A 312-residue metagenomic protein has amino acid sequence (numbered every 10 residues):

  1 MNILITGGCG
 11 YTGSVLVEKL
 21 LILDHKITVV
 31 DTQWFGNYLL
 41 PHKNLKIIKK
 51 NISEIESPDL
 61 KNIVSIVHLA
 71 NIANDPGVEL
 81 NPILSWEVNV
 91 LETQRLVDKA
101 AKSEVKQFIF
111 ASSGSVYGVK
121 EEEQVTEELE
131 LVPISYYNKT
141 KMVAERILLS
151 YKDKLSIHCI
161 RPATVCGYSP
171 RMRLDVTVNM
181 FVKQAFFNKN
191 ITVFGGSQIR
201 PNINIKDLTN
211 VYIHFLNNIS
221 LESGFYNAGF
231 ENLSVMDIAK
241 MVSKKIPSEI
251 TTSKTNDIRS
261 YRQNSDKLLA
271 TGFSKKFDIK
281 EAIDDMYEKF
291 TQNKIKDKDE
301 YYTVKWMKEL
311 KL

Functional and structural regions predicted by a protein language model:
I3-L23: N-terminal Rossmann NAD(P)H-binding glycine-rich loop of SDR-like oxidoreductase domains
T6, V30, I66-I72, F108-G114 (+1 more regions): SDR active-site strand-loop-helix element
K43-E54: Rossmann-fold cofactor-recognition segment
I52-V88, K99: NAD(P)H-binding glycine-rich loop region in Rossmannoid oxidoreductase-like domains and their noncatalytic homologs
Q94-Y136: Conserved Rossmann-fold NAD(P)-dependent oxidoreductase catalytic core, especially the SDR/UDP-sugar
T140: Active-site helix of classical SDR
R146-R200, I205-H214, V242-S243: NAD(P)-dependent short-chain dehydrogenase/reductase
K189, V193-L312: C-terminal substrate-binding subdomain of Rossmann-fold SDR/epimerase-dehydratase oxidoreductases
